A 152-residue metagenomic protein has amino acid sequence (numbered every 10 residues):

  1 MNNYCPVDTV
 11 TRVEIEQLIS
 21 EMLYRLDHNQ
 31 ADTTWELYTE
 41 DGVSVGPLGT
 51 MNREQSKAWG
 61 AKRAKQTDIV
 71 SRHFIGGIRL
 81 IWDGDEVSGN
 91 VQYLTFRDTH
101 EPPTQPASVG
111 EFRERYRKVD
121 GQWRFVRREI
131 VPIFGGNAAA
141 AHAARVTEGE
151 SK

Functional and structural regions predicted by a protein language model:
M1-L37: Short, low-complexity N-terminal intrinsically disordered segments enriched in polar/charged residues
V13, I69-S71, Q105-A107: Transmembrane beta-barrel outer-membrane domains
A31-T95: A solvent-exposed, acidic/Ser-Thr-rich amphipathic alpha-helical stretch
H73-I75, A107-F112: Short, surface-exposed coil-to-beta transition loops
S88, V109-A141: Short beta-strand edge/turn micro-motifs at domain boundaries
T95-T99, K118: Beta-strand elements of well-folded, non-transmembrane domains
G136-K152: Acidic/histidine-enriched, glycine/proline-rich intrinsically disordered or flexible terminal extensions
